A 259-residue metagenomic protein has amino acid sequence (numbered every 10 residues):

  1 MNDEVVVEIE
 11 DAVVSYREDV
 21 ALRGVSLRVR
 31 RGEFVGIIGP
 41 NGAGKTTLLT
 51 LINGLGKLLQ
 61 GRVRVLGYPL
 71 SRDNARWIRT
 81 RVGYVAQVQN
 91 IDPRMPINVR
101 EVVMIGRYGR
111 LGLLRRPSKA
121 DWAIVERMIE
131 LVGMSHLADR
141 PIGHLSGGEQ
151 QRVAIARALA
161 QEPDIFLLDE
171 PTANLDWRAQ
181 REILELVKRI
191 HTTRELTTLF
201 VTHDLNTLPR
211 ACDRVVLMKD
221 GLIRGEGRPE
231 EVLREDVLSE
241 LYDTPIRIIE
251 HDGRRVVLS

Functional and structural regions predicted by a protein language model:
I38-P40: The feature captures the beta-strand-to-loop junction immediately N-terminal to the Walker
N53: Helix-to-loop junction immediately C-terminal to a conserved catalytic motif
G61-R72, I78: Conserved ABC transporter NBD signature motif
M104, K119-L137: Conserved ABC ATPase "signature" region
P141-L145, E149: Conserved ABC ATPase signature
E162: Conserved catalytic motifs of ABC-family nucleotide-binding domains
F166-D169: Catalytic Walker B motif of ABC-type/P-loop ATPase nucleotide-binding domains
